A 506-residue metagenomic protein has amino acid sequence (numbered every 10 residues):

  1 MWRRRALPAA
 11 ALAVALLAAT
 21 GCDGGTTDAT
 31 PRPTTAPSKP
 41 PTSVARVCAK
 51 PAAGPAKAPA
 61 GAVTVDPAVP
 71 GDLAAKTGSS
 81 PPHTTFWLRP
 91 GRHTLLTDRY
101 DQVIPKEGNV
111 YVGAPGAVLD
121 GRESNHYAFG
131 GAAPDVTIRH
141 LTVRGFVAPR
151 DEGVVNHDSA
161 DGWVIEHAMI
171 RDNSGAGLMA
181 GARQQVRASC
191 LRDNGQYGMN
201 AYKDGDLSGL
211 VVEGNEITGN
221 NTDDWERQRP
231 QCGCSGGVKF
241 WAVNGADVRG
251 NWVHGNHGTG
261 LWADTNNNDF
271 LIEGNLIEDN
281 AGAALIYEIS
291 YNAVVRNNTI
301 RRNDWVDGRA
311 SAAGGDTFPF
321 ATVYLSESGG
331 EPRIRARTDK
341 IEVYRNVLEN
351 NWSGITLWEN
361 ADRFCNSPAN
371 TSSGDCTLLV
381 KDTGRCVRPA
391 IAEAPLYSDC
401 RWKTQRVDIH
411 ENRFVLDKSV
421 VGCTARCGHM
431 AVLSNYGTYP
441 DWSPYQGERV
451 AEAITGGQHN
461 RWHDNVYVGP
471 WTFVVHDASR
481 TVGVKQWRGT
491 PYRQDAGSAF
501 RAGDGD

Functional and structural regions predicted by a protein language model:
M1-L12: N-terminal export and membrane-targeting signals
M1-R3, T30-P31, A499: Intrinsically disordered, low-complexity sequence elements enriched in Ser/Thr/Gly/Pro
R4-A6, P33, G250: Positively charged, low-complexity intrinsically disordered regions
L7-A9, A36, I300, G505: General helical structural elements
P8, A19, G54: Short, flexible, solvent-exposed loop/turn segments with mixed acidic/basic and small polar residues
L17-S43: C-terminal region of N-terminal signal peptides and the immediate post-cleavage residues of exported proteins
P41-D506: Extracellular parallel beta-helix/beta-solenoid repeat domains
